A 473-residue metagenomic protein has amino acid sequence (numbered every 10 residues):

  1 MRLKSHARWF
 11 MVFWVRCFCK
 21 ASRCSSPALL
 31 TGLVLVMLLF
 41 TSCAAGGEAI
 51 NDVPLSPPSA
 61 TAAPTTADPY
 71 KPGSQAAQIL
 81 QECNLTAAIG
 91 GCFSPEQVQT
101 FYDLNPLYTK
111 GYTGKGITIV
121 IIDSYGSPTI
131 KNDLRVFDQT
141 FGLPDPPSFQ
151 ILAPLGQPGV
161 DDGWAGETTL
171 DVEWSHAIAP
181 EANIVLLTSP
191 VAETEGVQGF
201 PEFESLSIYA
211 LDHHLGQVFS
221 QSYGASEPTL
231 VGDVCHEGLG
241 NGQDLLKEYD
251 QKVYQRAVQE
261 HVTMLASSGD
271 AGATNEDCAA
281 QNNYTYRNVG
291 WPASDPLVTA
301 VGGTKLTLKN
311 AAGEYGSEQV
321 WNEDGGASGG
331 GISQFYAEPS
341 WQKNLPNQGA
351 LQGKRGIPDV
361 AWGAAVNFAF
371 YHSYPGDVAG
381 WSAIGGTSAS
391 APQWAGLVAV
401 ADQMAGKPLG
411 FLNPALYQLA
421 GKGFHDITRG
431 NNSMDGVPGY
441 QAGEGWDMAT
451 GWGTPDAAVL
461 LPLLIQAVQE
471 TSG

Functional and structural regions predicted by a protein language model:
M1-S25: N-terminal secretory signal peptides that target proteins for export/translocation
A7-M11, L30-G32, L412, G423: Generic short amphipathic/hydrophobic targeting helices enriched at N-termini, encompassing Sec-type signal peptides
L30-S42: Bacterial N-terminal signal peptides
A44-G46: Bacterial signal peptide processing site
I50-A300, I332-G386, A391, D402-F411 (+3 more regions): Substrate-binding/charge-relay-adjacent region of secreted/lumenal peptidase catalytic domains
V298, L308-G316, W394-D402, F411-G423: Predominantly extracellular beta-rich ligand-binding scaffolds that present long acidic/polar faces for carbohydrate
A300-Q334: Polar, glycine-rich mid-to-C-terminal structural blocks that act as macromolecule-binding/assembly scaffolds
D402-M448, V468, S472: An often Trp-containing, charged/polar helix-loop segment at the C-terminal end of enzyme catalytic cores
